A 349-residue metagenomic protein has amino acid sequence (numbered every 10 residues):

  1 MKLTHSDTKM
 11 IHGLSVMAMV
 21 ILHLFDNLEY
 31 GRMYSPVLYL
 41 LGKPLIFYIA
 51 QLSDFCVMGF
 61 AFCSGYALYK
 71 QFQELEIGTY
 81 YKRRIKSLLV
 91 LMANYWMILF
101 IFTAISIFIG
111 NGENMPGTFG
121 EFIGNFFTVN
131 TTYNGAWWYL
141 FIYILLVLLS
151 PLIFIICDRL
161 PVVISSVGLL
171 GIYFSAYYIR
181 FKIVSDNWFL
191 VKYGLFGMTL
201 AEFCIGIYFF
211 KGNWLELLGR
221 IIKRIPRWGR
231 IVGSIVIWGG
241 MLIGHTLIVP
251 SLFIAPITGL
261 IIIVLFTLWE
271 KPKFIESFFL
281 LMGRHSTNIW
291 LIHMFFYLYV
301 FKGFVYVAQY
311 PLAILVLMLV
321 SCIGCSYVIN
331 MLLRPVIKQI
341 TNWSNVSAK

Functional and structural regions predicted by a protein language model:
M1-F174, L281, H285, Y306-K349: Membrane-cytosol interface segments of multi-pass membrane proteins, especially ER/Golgi lipid-handling enzymes
M17-L24, F126-V129, G168-K182, G233-T246 (+1 more regions): Aromatic-anchored segments of alpha-helical transmembrane domains
H23-N27, Y69, T103-N111, F181-V184 (+4 more regions): Transmembrane helix-loop junctions and nearby membrane-interface residues
L45-V57, F127-I142, I179-I205, W238-I263 (+2 more regions): Interfacial loop-to-helix transition and helix-capping segments at the boundaries of transmembrane helices
L68-E76, L152-R159, I205-L217, I243-G244 (+4 more regions): Structural signal for the C-terminal ends of transmembrane alpha-helices and the immediately following loop
I98-I105, F122-T132, K182-W188, F209-I222 (+2 more regions): Short juxtamembrane and helix-loop transition motifs at transmembrane-helix boundaries in membrane proteins
I156-L170, W214-W238: Hydrophobic alpha-helical segments of polytopic membrane proteins
S234-T341: Alpha-helical transmembrane segments of multi-pass integral membrane proteins
